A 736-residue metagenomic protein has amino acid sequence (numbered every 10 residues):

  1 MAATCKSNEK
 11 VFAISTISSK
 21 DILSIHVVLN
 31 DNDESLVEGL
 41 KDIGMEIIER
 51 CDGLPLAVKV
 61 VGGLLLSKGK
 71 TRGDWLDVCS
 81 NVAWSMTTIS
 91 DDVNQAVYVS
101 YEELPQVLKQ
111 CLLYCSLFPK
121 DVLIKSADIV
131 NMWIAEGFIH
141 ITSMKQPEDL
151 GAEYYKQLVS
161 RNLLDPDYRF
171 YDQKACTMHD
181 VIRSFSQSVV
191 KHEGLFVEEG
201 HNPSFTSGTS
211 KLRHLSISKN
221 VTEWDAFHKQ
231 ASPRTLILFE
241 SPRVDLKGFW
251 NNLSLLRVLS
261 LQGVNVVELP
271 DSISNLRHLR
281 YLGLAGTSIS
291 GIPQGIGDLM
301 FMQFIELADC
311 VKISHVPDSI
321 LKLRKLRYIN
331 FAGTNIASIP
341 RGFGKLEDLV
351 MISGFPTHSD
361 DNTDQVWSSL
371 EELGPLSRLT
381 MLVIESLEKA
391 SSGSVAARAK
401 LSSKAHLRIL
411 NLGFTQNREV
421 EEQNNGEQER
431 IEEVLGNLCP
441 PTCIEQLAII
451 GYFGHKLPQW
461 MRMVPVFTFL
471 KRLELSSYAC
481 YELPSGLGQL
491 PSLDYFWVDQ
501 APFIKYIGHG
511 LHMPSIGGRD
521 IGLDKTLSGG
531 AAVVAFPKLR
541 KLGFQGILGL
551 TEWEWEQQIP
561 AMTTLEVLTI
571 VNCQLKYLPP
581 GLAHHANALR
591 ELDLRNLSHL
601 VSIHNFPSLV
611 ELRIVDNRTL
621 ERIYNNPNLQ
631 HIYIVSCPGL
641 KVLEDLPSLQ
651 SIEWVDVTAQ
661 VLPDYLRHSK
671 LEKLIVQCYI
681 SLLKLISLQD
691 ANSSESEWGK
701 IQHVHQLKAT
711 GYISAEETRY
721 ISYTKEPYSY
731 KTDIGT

Functional and structural regions predicted by a protein language model:
M1-A2, N30, G53-L56, G63-L66 (+23 more regions): Conserved beta-strand elements of beta-rich interaction domains across eukaryotes, especially beta-propellers
A2-E9: Short regulatory helix/loop adjacent to the ATP-binding pocket of P-loop NTPases
E9-L40: Conserved small helical "lid"/interfacial subdomain of P-loop NTPases
K41-G53: A short helix-loop-helix "switch/interaction" segment in the helical subdomain of ASCE P-loop NTPases
C51-V60, Q106-K109: The conserved phosphate-sensing helix
L64-C111, C115-S274, D318-L321, R327-A448 (+3 more regions): Surface-exposed helical/coil interface segments that assemble multiprotein signaling complexes
G69, P203-K211, G295-G297, F301 (+6 more regions): Cross-kingdom leucine-rich repeat
T222-E223, S241-C310, K471-Y478, W497-D499: Leucine-rich, hydrophobic repeat-scaffold detector
